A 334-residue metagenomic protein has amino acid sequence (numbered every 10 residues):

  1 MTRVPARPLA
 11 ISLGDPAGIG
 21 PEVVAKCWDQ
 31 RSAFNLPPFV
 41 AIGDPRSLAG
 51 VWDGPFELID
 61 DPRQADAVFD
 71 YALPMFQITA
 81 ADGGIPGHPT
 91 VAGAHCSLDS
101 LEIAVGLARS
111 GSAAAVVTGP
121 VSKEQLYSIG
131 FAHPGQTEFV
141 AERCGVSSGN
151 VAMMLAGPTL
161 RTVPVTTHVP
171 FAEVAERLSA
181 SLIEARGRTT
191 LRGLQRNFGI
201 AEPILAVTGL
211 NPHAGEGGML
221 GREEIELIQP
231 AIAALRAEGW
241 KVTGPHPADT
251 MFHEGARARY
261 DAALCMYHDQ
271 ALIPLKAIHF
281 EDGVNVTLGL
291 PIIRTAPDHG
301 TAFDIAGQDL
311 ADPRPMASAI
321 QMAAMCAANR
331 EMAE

Functional and structural regions predicted by a protein language model:
M1-E138, R177-M266, Q270-I293, H299-T301 (+1 more regions): Contiguous, glycine/small-aliphatic-enriched amphipathic segments in soluble metabolic enzymes
F39, T137, V151-A152, R161-V163: Small-molecule pocket liners
R143-L160, L288-D304: Short, flexible loop segments at boundaries between secondary-structure elements
L155-A185: Ligand-binding beta-strand-loop-alpha-helix segment within the catalytic cores of soluble metabolic enzymes
